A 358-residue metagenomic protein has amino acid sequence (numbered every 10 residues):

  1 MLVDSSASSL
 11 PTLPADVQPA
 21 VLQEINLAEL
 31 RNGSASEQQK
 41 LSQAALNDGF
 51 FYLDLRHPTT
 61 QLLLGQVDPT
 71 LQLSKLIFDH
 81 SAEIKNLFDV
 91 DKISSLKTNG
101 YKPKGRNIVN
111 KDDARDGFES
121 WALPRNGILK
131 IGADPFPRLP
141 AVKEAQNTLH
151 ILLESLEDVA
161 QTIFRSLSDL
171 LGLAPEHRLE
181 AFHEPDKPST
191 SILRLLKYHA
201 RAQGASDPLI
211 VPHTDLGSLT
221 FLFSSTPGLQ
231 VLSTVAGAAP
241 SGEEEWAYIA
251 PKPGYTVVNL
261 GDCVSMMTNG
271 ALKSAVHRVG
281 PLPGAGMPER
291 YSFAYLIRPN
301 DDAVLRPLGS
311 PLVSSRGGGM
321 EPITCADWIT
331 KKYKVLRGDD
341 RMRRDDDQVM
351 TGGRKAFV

Functional and structural regions predicted by a protein language model:
M1-V358: Peripheral, non-catalytic segments flanking oxidoreductase cores
